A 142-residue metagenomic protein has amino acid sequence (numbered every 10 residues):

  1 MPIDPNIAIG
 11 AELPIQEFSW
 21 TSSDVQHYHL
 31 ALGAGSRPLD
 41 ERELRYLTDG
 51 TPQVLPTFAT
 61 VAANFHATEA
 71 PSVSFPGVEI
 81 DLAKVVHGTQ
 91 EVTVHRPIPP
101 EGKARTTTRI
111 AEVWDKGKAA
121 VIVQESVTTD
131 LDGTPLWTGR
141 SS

Functional and structural regions predicted by a protein language model:
M1-H87: Hot-dog-fold acyl-thioester-processing enzymes
M1-P14, T68, V85-S142: HotDog/MaoC-like acyl-thioester-processing domains
